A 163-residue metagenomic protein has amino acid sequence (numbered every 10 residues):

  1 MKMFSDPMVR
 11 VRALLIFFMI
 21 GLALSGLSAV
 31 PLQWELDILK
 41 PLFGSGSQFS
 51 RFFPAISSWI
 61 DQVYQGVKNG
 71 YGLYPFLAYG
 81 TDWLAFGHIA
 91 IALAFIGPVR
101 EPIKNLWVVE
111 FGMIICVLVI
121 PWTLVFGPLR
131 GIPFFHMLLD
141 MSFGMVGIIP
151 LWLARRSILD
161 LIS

Functional and structural regions predicted by a protein language model:
M3-I16, S157-D160: N-terminal membrane topogenic signal
V9-S50: N-terminal signal-anchor transmembrane alpha helix
L39-G70: Membrane-interface interhelical connector segments
Y64-A92: Individual transmembrane alpha-helix segments
L77-D82, N105-F111: Short, amphipathic, aromatic/basic-enriched membrane-interface segments that mark the entry/exit of transmembrane
A90-L106: Juxtamembrane helix-break-helix junctions at the cytosolic face of small multi-pass alpha-helical membrane proteins
V109-S163: Alpha-helical transmembrane segments of multi-pass integral membrane proteins, characterized by long hydrophobic
